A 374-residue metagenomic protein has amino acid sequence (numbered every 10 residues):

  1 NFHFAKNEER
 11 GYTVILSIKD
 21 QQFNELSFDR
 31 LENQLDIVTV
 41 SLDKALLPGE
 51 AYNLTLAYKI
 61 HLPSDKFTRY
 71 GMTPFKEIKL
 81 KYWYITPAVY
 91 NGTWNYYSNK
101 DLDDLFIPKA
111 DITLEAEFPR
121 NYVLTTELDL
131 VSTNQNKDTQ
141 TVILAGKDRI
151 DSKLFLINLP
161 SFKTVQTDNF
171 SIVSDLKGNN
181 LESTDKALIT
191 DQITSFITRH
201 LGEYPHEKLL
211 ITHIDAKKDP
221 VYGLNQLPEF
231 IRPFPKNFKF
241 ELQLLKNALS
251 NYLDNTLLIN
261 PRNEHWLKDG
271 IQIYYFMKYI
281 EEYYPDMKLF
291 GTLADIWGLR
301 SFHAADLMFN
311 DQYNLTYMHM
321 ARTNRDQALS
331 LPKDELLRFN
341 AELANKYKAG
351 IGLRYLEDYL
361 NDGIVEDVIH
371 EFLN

Functional and structural regions predicted by a protein language model:
N1-E25, D29-L31, D43, T55-K153: Extended, low-hydrophobicity, Ser/Thr/Pro/Gly-biased non-transmembrane segments
D36-V40, Y52: Short strand-edge motifs at loop-to-beta-strand transitions and within beta-strands of extracellular beta-rich domains
P48-A51, K137: Solvent-exposed, conformationally flexible loop/turn segments
I60-S64, R120-Y122, L201-P205, N251-T256 (+4 more regions): A generic secondary-structure signal for well-formed alpha-helical elements
Y97-D104, N179-T184, R262, L336-L343 (+1 more regions): Active-site rim elements
L114, I143, S161-H265, I271 (+1 more regions): Juxtacatalytic substrate-recognition/specificity segment
P205, L331-N374: Amphipathic alpha-helical substructures
N263, D269-I351: Acidic/His/Gly-enriched intrinsically disordered linker/tail segments that often contain short helix/coil "MoRF-like"
